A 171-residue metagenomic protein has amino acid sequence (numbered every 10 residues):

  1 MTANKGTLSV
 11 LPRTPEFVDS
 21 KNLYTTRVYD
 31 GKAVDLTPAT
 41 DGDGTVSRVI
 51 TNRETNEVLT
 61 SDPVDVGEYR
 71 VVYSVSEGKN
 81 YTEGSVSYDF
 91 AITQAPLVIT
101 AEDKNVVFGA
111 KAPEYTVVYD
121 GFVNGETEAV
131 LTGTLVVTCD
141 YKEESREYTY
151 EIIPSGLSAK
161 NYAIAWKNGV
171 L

Functional and structural regions predicted by a protein language model:
M1-L171: Solvent-exposed beta-strand/loop surfaces, strongest in extracytoplasmic domains of secreted and cell-surface proteins
